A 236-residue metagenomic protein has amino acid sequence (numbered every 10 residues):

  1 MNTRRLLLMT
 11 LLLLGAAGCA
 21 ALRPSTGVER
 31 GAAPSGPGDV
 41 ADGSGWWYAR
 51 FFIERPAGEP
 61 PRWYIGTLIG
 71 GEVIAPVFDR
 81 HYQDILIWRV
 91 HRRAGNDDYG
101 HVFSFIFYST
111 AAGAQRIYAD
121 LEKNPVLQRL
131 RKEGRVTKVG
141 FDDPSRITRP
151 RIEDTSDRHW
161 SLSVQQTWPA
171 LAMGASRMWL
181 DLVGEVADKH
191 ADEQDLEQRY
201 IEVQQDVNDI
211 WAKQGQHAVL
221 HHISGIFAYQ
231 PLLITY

Functional and structural regions predicted by a protein language model:
R4-M9: N-terminal export leaders
A16-Y236: An acidic, charge-biased composition feature
